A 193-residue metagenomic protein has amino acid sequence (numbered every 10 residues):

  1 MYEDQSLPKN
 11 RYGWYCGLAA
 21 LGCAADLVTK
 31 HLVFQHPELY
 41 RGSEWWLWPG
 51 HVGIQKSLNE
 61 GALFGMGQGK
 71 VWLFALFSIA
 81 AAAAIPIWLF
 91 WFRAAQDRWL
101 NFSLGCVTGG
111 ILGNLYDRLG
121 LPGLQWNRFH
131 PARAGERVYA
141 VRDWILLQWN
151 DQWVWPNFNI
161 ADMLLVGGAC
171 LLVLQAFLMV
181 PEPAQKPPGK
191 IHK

Functional and structural regions predicted by a protein language model:
M1-K193: Alpha-helical transmembrane bundles and membrane-interface segments of multipass inner-membrane proteins
